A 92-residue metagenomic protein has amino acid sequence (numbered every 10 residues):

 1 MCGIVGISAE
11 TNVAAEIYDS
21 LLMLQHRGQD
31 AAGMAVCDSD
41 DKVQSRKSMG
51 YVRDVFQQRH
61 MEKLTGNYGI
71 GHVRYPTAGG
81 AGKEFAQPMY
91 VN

Functional and structural regions predicted by a protein language model:
M1-N92: N-terminal glutamine amidotransferase
